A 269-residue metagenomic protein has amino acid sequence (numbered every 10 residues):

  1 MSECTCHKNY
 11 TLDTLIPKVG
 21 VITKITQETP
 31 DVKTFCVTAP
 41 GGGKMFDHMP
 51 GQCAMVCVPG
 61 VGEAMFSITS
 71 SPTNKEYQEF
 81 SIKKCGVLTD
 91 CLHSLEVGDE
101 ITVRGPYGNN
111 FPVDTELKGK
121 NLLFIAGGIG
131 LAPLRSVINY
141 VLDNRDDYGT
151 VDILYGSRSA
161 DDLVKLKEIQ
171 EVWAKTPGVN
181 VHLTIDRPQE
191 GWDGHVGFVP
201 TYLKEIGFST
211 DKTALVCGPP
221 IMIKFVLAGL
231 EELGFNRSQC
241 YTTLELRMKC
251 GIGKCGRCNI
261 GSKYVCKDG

Functional and structural regions predicted by a protein language model:
M1-T5, D211: Short, structured interface segments that constitute the first stable element of a domain
S2-E3, I221, L244-G269: Local cysteine-cluster metal-coordination motifs and their immediate loop/turn environment, predominantly Fe-S cluster
C4-D99, S157-S159: Ferredoxin-reductase
V87-K249: FNR/FR-type flavoprotein reductase catalytic core
